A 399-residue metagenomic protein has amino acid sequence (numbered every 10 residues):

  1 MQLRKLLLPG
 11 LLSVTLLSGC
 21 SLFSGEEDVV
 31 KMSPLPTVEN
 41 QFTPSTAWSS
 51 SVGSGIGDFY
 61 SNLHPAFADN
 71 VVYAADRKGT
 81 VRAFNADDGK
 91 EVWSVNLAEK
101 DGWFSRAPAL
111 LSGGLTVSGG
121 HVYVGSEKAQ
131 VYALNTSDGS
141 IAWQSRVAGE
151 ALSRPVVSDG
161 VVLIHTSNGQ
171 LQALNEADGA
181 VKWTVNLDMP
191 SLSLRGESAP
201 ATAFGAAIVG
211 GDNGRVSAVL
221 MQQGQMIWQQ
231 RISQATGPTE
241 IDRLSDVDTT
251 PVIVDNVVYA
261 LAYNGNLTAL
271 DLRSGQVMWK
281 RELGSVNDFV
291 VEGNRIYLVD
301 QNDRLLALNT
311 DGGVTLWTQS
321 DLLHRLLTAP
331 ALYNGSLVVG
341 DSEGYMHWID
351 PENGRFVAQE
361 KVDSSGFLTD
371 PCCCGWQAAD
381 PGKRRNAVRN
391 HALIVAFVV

Functional and structural regions predicted by a protein language model:
L17-G19: C-terminal motif of bacterial Sec signal peptides marking the signal peptidase cleavage site
S21-S24: Bacterial signal peptide processing site
E26-V30, N40-A66, S94-T116, W143-S158 (+5 more regions): Extracytoplasmic beta-rich repeat domains
D76, S126, T166-S167, G211-D212 (+4 more regions): Structural signature of WD-repeat beta-propellers
R82, Y132, Q172, S217 (+4 more regions): WD40 beta-propeller blade core
N85-D88, N135-D138, N175-G179, M221-G224 (+3 more regions): Short loop/turn segments that connect beta-strands within beta-propeller blades
V362-V398: Blade-level signature of beta-propeller repeat domains, shared across WD40, Kelch, NHL, RCC1 and BNR/Asp-box propellers
